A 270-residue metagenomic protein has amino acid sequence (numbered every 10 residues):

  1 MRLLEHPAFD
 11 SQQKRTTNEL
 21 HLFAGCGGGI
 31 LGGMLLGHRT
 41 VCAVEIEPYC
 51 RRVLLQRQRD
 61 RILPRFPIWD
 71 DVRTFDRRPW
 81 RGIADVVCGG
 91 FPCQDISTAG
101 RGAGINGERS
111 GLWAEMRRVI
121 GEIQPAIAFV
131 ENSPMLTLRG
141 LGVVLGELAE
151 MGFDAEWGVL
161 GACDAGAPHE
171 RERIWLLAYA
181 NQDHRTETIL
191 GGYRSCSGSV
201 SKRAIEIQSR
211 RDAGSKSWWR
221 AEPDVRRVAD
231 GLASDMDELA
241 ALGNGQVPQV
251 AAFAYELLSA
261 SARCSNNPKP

Functional and structural regions predicted by a protein language model:
R2-K14: A short, basic/flexible loop-to-alpha-helix module at the beginning of a structural domain
Q12, F75-V86, Q94-N244, P248 (+1 more regions): Class I S-adenosyl-L-methionine
T16, L20, T40, R65-F66 (+3 more regions): The start of beta-strands in P-loop NTPase/AAA+ ATPase cores
E19-R73: SAM cofactor-binding core of SAM-dependent methyltransferases, primarily the Rossmann-like beta-alpha-beta module
A43, W69, C88, F129-V130: Generic enzyme active-site microenvironment
F91: Glycine-rich, N-terminal phosphate-binding loop of Rossmann-like dinucleotide-binding domains
L239, A251, E256: Catalytic phosphate/metal-binding cores of nucleic-acid and nucleotide-processing enzymes, i.e., regions that mediate
Y255-N266: Short, hydrophobic alpha-helical segments
